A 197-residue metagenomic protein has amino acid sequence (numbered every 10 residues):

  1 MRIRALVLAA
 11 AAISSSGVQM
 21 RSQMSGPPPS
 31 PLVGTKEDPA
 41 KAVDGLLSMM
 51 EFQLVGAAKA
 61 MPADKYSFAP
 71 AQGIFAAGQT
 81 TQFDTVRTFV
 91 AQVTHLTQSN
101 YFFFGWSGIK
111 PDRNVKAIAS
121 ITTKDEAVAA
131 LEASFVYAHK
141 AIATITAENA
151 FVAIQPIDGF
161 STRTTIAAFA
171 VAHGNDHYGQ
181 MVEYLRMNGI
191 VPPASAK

Functional and structural regions predicted by a protein language model:
M1-V7: Bacterial N-terminal signal peptides that target proteins for export
V7-S16: Bacterial N-terminal signal peptides
V18-S22: Sec/Tat signal peptide C-region and signal peptidase I cleavage site
M24-S25, A40, D44, S48 (+3 more regions): Short, contiguous alpha-helical
S30-D44: Short, low-complexity N-terminal intrinsically disordered segments enriched in polar/charged residues
Q53, A57-A58, Y137, A141: Well-ordered alpha-helical scaffold segments within catalytic/enzyme domains
K59-F68, I142-F151, R186-P192: Surface-exposed helix-capping loop/turn segments at secondary-structure junctions
A119-I154, R163-H177: Acidic/histidine-rich alpha-helical segments that form the ligand environment of transition-metal centers
